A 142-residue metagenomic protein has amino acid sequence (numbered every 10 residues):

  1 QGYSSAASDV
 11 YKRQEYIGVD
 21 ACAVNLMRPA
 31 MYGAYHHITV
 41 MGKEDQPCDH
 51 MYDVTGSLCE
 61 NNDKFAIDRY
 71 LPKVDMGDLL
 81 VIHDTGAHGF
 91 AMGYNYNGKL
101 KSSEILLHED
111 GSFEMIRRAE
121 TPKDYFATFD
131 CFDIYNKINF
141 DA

Functional and structural regions predicted by a protein language model:
Q1-A7, Y11: Single conserved hydrophobic/aromatic residue that forms the stacking wall/gate of nucleotide- or nucleobase-binding
K12-I17, A21-A142: C-terminal accessory subdomain/extension
